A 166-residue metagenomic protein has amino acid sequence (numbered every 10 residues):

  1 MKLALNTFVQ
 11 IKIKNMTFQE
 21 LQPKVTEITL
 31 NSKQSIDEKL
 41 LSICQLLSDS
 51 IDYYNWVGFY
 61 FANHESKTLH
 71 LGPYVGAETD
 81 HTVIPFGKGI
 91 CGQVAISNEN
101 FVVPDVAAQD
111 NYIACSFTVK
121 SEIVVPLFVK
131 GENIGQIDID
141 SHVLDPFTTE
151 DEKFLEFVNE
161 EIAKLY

Functional and structural regions predicted by a protein language model:
L3-N15: Short, Lys/Arg-enriched N-terminal segments with co-localized hydrophobic residues within the first ~10-30 amino acids
K12-Y74, E78: Intrinsically disordered, low-complexity terminal regulatory regions
Q22, T26-T29, S141-Y166: Juxtadomain coupling helices with adjacent low-complexity linkers
I51, A114-V119: Short loop/turn motifs at secondary-structure junctions and domain boundaries
W56, V124, Q136: Short hydrophobic/aromatic beta-strand element in the GNAT-like acyltransferase core that lines or flanks the acyl-donor
A62-T68, G72-A114: Regulatory sensory and allosteric helical modules in signal-transduction proteins and certain transcription factors
S121-F128: A short, aliphatic-rich beta-strand micro-motif
F128-S141: Sensory-domain boundary capping and coupling elements
